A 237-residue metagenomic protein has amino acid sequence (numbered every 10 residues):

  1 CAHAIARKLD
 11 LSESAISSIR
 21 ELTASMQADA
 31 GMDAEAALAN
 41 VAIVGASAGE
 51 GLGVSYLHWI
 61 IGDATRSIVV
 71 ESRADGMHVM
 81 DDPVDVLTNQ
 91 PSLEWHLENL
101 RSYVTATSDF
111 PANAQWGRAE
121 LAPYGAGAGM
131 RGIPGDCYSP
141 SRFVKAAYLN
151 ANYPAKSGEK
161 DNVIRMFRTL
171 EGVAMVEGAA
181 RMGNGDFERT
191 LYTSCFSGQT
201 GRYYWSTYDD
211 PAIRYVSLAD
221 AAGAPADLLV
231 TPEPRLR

Functional and structural regions predicted by a protein language model:
C1-A30: N-terminal accessory/precursor segments of enzymes
A15, D29-A34, G158-N162: Short, charged, surface-exposed loops that flank catalytic or proteolytic processing sites
S25, L38-S55, I61-R66, V86-R237: C-terminus-biased signal that marks the final domain/tail of proteins
V70-T88: Acidic, His- and aromatic-enriched active-site or binding-groove loops in soluble protein domains that engage sugars
